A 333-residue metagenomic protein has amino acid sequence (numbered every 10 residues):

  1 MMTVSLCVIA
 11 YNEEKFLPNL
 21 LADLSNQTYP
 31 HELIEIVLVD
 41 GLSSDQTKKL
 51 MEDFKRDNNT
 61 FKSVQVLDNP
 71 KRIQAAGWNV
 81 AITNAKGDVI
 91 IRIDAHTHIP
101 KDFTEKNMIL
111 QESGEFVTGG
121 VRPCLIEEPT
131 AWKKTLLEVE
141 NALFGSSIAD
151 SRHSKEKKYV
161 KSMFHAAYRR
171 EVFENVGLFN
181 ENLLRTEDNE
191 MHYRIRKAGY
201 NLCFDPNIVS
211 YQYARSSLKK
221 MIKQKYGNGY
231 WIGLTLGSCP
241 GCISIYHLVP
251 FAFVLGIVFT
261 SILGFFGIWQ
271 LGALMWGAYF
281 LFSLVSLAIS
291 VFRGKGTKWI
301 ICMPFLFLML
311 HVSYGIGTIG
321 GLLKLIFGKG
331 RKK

Functional and structural regions predicted by a protein language model:
M2-S5, E35, E190: Cell-envelope/extracellular polymer assembly enzymes that use nucleotide-activated donors
A22-L33: Short, acidic, metal-binding catalytic loop of nucleotide-sugar glycosyltransferases
D40-K49, K71, D94-H98: A conserved acidic beta->alpha catalytic loop
Q46, A95-L110, Y193: Acidic donor-binding/catalytic loop of UDP-sugar-dependent glycosyltransferases, especially processive GT2
D68-A85, K106, E156, V160-F164: Glycine-rich, basic loop-to-helix element that forms the pyrophosphate-binding segment of sugar-nucleotide handling
I90: Short aromatic/hydrophobic "clamp" motif used to bind/position activated sugar donors
D102-K133, V209: Conserved donor NDP-sugar-binding/catalytic core segment of glycosyltransferases
I126, E174, N180-I243: Catalytic donor/gating beta->alpha subdomain of glycosyltransferases that bind UDP-sugars
